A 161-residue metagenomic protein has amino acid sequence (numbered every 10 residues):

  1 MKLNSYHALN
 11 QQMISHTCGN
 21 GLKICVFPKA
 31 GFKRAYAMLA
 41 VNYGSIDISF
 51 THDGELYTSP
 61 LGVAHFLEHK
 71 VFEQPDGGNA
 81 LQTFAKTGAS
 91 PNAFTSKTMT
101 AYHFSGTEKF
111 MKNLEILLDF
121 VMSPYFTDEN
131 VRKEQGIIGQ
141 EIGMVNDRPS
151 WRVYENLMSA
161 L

Functional and structural regions predicted by a protein language model:
M1-N79: His/Glu-rich zincin catalytic helix
P75-L161: Acidic/histidine-enriched segments that form metal/cofactor-coordinating and catalytic pocket/exosite environments
